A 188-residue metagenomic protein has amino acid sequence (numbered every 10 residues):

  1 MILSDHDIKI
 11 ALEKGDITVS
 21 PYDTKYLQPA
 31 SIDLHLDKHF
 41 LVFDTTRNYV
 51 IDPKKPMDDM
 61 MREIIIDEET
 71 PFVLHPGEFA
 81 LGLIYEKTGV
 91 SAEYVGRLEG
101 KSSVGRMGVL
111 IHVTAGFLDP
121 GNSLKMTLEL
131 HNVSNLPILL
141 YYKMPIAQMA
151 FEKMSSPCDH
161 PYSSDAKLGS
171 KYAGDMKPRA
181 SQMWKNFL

Functional and structural regions predicted by a protein language model:
M1-L188: DUTPase catalytic domain/fold
